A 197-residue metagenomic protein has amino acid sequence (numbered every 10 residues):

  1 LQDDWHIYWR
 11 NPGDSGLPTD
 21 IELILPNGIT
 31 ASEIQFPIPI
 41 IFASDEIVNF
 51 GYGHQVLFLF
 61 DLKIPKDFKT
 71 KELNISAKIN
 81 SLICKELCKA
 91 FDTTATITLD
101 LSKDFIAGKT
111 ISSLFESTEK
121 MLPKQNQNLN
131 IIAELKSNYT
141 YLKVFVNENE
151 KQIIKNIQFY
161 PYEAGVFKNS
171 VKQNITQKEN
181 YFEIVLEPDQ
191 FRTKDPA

Functional and structural regions predicted by a protein language model:
L1-A197: Extracellular/lumen-exposed scaffold segments
